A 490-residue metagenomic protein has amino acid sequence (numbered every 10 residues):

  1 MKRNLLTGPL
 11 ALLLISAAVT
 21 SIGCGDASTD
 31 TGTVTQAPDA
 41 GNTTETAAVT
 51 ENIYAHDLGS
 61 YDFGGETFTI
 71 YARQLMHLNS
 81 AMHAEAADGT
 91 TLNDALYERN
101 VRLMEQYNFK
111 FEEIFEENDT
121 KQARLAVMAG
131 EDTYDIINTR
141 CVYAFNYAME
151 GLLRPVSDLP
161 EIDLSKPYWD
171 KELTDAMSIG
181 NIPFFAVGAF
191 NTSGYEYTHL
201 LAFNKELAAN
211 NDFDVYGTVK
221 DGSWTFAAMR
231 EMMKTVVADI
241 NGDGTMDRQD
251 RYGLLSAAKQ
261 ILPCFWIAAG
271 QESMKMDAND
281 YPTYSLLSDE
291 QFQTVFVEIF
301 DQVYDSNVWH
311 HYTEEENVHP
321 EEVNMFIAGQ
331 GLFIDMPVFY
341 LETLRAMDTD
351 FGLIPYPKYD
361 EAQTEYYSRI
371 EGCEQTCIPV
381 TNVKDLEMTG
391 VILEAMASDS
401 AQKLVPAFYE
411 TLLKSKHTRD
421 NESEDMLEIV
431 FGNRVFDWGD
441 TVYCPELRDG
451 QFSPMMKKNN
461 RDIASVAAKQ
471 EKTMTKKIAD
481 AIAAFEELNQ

Functional and structural regions predicted by a protein language model:
V19-G23: C-terminal motif of bacterial Sec signal peptides marking the signal peptidase cleavage site
T69-Y71, M76, E131-I137, C141 (+3 more regions): Extracytoplasmic/periplasmic solute-binding protein
S80-N108, L201, E206: Short, polar/charged alpha-helical segment
E85, D158-W169, V219, D247 (+2 more regions): Short, solvent-exposed loop/beta-turn-alpha elements that line the ligand-binding surface or hinge of extracytoplasmic
Q106-S178, N211, M325: Extracytoplasmic "Venus flytrap"/periplasmic binding protein-like
R230-K234, F265-E316: Glycine-centered hinge/linker elements that transmit conformational signals in sensory and ligand-binding systems
R345-L413: Extracytoplasmic/periplasmic substrate-recognition and gating elements
P406-L412, H417-T418, E422-Q490: C-terminal capping/gating helix-and-loop segments adjacent to ligand/active sites or protein-protein/ligand interfaces
